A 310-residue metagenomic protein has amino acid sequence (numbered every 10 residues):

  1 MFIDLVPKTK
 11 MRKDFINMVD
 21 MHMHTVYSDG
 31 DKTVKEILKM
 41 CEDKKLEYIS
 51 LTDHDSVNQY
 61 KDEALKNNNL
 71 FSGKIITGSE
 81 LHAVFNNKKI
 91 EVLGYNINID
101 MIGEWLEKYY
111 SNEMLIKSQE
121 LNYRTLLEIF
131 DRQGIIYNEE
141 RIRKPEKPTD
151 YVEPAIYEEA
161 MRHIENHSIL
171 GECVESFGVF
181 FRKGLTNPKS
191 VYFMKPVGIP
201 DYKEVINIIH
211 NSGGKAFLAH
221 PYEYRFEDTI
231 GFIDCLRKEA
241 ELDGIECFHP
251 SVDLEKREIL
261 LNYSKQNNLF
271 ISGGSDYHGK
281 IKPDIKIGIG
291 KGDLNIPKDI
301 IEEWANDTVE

Functional and structural regions predicted by a protein language model:
M1-K10: Histidine-rich, glycine-flanked metal-binding segment
T9-K13, I208: Short boundary motifs at domain starts and secondary-structure transition points
K13-E159, G244-K282: A metal-dependent hydrolase metal-coordination microenvironment
K45-L46, G213-G214, E241: Residue-level recognition of short, well-ordered coil/turn positions that link secondary-structure elements
V84, K88-S118, Y157-S190, G290-T308: Active-site gating loops and adjacent loop-to-helix segments of metal-dependent hydrolytic enzymes
R132-V205: Hydrophobic, aromatic-enriched interface-forming segments
P188, Y192-R225, T229-L236: Conserved, well-ordered alpha-helix/loop/beta-strand core segments that scaffold catalytic motifs
Y224-T229, I233-E310: Long, positively charged, glycine-interspersed low-complexity recognition regions
